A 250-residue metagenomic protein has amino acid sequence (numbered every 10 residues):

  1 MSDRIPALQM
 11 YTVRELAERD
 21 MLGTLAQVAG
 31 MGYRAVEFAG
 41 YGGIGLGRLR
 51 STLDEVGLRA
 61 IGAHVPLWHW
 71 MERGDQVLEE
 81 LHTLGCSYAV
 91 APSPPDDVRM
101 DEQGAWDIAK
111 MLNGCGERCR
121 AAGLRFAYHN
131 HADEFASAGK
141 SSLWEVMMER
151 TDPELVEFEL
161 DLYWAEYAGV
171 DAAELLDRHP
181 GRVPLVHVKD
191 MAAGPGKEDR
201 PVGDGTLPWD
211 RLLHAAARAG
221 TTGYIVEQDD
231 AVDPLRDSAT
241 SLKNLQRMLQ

Functional and structural regions predicted by a protein language model:
M1-G30, H82-G85, S141-L160, W164-Q250: Histidine-acidic metal/acid-base catalytic patches
A7-R19, A63-M71, V98-G104, P201: Active-site mouth loops of central-metabolism enzymes
A7-Y11, E37-A39, I61-P66, V90-P92 (+4 more regions): A cross-family glycoside hydrolase active-site/sugar-binding cleft signature
A26, A35, G42, L67-F158 (+2 more regions): Active-site acidic/histidine proton-transfer and metal-coordination neighborhood in alpha/beta enzyme cores
Y33, L58, L124, T221: Short phosphate-binding/catalytic loops that engage adenosine nucleotides
E37-D54: Glycine-rich, proline-tolerant flexible connector loops at the mouths of alpha/beta enzymes
R48-T52, Q76-V77, D171-R178: A short acidic, amphipathic alpha-helical/loop segment
S51-R59, V65-P66: Active-site surface patch of divalent metal-dependent phosphodiester/phosphate bond hydrolases
